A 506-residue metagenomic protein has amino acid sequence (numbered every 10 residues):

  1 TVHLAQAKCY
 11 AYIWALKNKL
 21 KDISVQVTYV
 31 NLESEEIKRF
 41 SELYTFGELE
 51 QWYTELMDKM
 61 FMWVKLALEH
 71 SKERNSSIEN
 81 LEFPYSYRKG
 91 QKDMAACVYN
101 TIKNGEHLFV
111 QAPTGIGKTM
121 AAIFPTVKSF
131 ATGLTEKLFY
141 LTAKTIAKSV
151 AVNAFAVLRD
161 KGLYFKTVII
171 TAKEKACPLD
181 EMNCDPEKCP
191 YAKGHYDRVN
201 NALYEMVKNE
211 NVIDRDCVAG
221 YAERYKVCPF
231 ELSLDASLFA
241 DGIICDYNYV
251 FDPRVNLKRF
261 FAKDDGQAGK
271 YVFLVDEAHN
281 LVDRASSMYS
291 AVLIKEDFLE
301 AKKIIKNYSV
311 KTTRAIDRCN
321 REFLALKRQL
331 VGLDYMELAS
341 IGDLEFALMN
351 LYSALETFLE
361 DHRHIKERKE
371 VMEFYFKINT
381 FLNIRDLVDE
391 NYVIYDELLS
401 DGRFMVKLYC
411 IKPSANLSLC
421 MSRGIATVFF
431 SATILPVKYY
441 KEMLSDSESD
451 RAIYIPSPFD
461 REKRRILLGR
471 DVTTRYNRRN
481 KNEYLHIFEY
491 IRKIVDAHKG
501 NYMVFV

Functional and structural regions predicted by a protein language model:
T1-E50, F298: Mg2+/Mn2+-dependent nuclease catalytic core
E69-Q111: Conserved pre-motif I regulatory segment
N75, L81-E82, L134-I243, N248-F251 (+6 more regions): A substrate-engagement module of RecA-like helicase motors
K103-L108, E136, D241, I425-A426 (+1 more regions): Pre-Walker A (Motif I) flank of P-loop NTPase domains
K103-T126: Walker A/P-loop
A122, S149, N153, Y225-G242 (+2 more regions): Signature of the SF2 helicase/ATPase Hel1-core->accessory helical subdomain module
V218-L238, I243, F251-K263, T357-T474 (+1 more regions): A contiguous, basic/glycine-rich beta-loop/short-helix subdomain that forms a polymer-engagement track
V495-V506: Conserved strand-helix element at the start of the C-terminal RecA-like helicase core
